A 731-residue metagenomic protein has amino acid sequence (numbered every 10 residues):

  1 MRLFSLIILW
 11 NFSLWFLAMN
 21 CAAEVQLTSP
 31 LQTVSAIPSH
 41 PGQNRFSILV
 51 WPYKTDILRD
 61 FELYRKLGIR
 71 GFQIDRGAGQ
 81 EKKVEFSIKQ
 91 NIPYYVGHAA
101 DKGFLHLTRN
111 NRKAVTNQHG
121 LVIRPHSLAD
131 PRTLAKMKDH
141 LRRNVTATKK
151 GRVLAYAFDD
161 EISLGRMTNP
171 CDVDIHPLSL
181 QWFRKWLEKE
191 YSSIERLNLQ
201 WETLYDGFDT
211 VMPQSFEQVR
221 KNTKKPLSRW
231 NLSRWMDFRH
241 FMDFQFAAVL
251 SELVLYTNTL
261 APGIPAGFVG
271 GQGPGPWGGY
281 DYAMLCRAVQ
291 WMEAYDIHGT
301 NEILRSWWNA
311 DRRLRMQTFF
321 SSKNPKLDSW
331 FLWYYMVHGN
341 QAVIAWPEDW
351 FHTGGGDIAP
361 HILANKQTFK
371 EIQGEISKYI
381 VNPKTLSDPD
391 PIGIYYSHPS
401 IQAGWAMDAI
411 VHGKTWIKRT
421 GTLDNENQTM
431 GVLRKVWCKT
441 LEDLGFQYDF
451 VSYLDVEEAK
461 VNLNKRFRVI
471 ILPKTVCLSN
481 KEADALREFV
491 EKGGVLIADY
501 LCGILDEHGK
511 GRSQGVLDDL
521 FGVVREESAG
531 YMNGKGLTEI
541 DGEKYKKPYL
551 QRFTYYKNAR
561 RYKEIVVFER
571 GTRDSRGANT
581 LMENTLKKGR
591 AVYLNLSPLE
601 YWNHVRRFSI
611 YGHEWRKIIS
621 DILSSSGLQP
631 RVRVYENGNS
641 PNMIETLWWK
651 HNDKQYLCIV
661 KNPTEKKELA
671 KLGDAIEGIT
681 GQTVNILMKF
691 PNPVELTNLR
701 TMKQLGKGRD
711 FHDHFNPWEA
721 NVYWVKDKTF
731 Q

Functional and structural regions predicted by a protein language model:
L6-A18: Bacterial N-terminal signal peptides
N11, N20-G97, F104, H119-A157 (+6 more regions): Mature N-terminal, pre-catalytic/accessory segment of carbohydrate-active enzymes
L27, L49-V50, K54, Y94-K138 (+8 more regions): Extended substrate-binding grooves/exosites of carbohydrate-active enzymes
S29, L121-A294, I303, V456: Polysaccharide-binding and catalytic clefts of secreted carbohydrate-active enzymes
F46-P52, G71-I74, Y94-H98, L154-F158 (+4 more regions): Hydrophobic faces of well-ordered beta-strands that scaffold small-molecule active sites in alpha/beta enzyme cores
P52-L58, I74, G79, G271-W277 (+1 more regions): A short, well-structured beta->alpha microelement
A114-L121, S228-L232, A248, L260-G263 (+9 more regions): Hydrophobic targeting/anchoring helices
P473-F730: A conserved amphipathic helix/loop scaffold that creates a polar/acidic microenvironment used either to coordinate
